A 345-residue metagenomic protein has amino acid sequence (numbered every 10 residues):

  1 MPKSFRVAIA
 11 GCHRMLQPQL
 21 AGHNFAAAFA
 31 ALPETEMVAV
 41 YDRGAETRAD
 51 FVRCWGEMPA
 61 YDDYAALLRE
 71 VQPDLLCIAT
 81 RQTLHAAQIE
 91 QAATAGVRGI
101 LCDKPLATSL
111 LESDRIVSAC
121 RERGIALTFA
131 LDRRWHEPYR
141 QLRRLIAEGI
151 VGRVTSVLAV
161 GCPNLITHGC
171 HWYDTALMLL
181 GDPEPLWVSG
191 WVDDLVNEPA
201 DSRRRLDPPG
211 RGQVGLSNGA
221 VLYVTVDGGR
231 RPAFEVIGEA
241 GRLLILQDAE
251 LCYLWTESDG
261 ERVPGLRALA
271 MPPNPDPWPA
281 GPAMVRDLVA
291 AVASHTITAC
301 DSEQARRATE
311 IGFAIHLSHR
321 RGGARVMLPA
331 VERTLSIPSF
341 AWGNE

Functional and structural regions predicted by a protein language model:
M1-S4, I9, A30, T35 (+3 more regions): C-terminal helix-rich "cap/oligomerization" subdomain common to oxidoreductases
M1-W55: N-terminal Rossmann-like dinucleotide-binding module
W55-C120: Beta-loop-alpha module in the N-terminal Rossmann-like domain of NAD(P)-dependent dehydrogenases, especially those
L75, L106-W172: A contiguous active-site-proximal alpha/beta segment in oxidoreductase catalytic domains
L101-C102, L127-F129, V224, I245: Hydrophobic residues in well-ordered beta-strands that form the structural core
V154-R231, E235, E303: Rossmann-like dinucleotide-binding domain that binds NAD(P)(H)
D201, N218-A283, D301, I315 (+3 more regions): NAD(P)-dinucleotide binding in Rossmann-like oxidoreductases
